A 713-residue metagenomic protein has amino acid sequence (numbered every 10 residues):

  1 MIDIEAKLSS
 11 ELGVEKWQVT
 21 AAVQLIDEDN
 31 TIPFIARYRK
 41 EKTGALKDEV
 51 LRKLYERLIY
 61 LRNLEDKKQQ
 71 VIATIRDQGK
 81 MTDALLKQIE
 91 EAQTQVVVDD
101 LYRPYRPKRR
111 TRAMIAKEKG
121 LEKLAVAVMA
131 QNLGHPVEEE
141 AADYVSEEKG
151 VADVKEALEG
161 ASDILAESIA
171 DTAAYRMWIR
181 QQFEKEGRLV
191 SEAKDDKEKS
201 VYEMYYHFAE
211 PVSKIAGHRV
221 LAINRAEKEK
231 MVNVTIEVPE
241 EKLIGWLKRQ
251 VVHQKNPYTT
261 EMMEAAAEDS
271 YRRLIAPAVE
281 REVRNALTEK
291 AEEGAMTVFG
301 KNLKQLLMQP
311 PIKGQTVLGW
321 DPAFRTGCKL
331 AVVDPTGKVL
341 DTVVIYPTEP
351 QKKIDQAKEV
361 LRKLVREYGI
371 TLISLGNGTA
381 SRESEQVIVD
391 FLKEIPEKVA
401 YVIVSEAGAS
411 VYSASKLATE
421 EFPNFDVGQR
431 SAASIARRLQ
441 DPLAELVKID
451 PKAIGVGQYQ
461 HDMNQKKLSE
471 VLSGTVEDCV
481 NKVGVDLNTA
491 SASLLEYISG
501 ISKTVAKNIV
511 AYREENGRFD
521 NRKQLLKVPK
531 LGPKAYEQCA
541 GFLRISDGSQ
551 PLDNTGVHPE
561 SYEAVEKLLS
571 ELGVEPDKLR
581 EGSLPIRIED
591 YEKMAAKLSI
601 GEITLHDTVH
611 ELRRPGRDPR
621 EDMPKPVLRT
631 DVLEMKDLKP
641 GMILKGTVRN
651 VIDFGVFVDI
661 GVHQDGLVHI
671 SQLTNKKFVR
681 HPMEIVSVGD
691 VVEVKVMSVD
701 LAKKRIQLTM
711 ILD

Functional and structural regions predicted by a protein language model:
M1-T20, D27: Generic start-of-chain signal for non-secretory N-termini
I4, E56, N63-M81, E90 (+7 more regions): Long, highly charged, low-complexity intrinsically disordered interaction regions that mediate electrostatic DNA/RNA
Q24-D27, P104, I115-E118, A222-A226 (+16 more regions): Replace "in large, NTP-powered and nucleic-acid-processing enzymes" with "in large, NTP-powered factors and other
Y38-K40, M129, P239, P322 (+11 more regions): Short, ordered loop/turn segments at secondary-structure junctions
V50-K53, Y60, L64-G319, A323-N424 (+1 more regions): Duplex nucleic acid-engaging cores and interfaces of nucleic-acid transaction enzymes
T74, Q88, D99-L101, A226-P239 (+3 more regions): Structured, non-catalytic alpha/beta "coupling" segments that mediate domain-domain communication and provide generic
Q181-R188, W320-F324, G378-A380, V404-V411 (+5 more regions): A glycine-rich phosphate-binding loop feature that marks nucleotide/adenosyl-phosphate handling sites
I545-S549, D553-D713: Single-stranded RNA-binding regions, centering on S1/OB-family and related RNA-binding modules
